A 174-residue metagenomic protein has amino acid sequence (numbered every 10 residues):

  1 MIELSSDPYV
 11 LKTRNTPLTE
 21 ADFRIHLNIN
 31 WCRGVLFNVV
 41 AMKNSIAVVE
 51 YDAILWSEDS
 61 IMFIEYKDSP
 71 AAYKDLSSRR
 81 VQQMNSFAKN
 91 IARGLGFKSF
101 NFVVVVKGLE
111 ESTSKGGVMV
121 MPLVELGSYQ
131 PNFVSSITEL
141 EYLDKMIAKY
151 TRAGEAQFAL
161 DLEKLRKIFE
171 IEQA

Functional and structural regions predicted by a protein language model:
M1-A174: Intrinsically disordered, low-complexity Ser/Thr/Pro/Gly-rich regulatory segments
